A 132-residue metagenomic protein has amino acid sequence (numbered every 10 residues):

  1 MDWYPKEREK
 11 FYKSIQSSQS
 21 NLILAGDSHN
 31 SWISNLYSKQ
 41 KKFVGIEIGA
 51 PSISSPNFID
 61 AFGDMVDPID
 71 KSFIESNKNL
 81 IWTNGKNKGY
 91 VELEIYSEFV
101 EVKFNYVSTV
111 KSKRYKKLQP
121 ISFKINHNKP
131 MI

Functional and structural regions predicted by a protein language model:
M1-I132: Long, structured stretches of catalytic cores involved in phosphate-ester chemistry, encompassing
